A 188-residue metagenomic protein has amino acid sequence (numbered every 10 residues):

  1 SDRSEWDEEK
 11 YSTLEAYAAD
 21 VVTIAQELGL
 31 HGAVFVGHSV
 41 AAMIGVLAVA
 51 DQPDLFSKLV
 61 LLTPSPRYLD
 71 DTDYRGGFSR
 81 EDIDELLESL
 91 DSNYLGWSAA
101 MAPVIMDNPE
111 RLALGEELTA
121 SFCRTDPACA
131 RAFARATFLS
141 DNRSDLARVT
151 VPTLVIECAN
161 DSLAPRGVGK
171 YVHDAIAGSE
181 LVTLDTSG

Functional and structural regions predicted by a protein language model:
S1-V40: Active-site loop/oxyanion-hole signature of alpha/beta-hydrolase fold enzymes
D2-E9, D70-D73, R166-G167: Conserved catalytic-core motifs of eukaryotic protein kinase domains, centered on the activation segment
E9, G29-G32, P53-D54, T150-V151 (+1 more regions): Active-site acidic short loop of glycosyltransferases
V46-S92: Flexible "cap/lid" loop of the alpha/beta hydrolase fold
D70-F78, E88-R148: Conserved alpha/beta-hydrolase catalytic His-Asp/Glu region
V149, V155-E157: Short beta-strand/loop motif that positions the catalytic acidic residue of the alpha/beta-hydrolase fold
N160-A164: Acidic catalytic loop of the alpha/beta-hydrolase fold
R166-G188: Catalytic histidine neighborhood in serine/cysteine hydrolases with alpha/beta-hydrolase-type architecture
